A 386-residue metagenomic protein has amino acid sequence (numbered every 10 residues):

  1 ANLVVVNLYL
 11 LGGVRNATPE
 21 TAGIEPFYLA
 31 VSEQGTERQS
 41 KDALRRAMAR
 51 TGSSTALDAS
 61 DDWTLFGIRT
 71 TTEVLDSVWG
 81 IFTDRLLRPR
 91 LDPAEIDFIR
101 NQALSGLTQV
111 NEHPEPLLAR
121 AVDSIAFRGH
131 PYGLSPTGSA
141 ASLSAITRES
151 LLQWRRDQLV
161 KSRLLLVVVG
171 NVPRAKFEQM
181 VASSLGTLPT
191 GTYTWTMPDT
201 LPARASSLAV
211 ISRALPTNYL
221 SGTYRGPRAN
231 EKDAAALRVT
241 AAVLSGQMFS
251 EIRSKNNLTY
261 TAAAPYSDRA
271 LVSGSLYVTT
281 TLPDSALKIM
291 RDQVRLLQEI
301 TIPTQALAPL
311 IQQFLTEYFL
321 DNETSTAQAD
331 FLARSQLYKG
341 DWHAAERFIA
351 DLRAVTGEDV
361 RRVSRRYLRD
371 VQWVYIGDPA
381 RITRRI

Functional and structural regions predicted by a protein language model:
N2-E33, Q39-R88, R100-T108, P114-A141 (+5 more regions): M16 family metallopeptidases and their MPP-like homologs
A43, R88-L91, I96, I146-R148: Peptidyl-prolyl cis-trans isomerase
D76-S77, R174-E178, E231-D233, P283-K288 (+1 more regions): Short, conserved charged micro-motifs
R128, Y132, P136, V160 (+2 more regions): An aromatic/glycine/proline-enriched structural segment found at the starts of mature extracellular/organellar domains
R155: Conserved, carboxylate-rich catalytic/transport cores that coordinate ions
L244-M248: Short Ser/Thr-interspersed hydrophobic loop/turn segments at strand-loop and sheet-helix junctions that line or gate
A354-I386: In a subset of proteins, long, contiguous C-terminal domains/tails are tracked
